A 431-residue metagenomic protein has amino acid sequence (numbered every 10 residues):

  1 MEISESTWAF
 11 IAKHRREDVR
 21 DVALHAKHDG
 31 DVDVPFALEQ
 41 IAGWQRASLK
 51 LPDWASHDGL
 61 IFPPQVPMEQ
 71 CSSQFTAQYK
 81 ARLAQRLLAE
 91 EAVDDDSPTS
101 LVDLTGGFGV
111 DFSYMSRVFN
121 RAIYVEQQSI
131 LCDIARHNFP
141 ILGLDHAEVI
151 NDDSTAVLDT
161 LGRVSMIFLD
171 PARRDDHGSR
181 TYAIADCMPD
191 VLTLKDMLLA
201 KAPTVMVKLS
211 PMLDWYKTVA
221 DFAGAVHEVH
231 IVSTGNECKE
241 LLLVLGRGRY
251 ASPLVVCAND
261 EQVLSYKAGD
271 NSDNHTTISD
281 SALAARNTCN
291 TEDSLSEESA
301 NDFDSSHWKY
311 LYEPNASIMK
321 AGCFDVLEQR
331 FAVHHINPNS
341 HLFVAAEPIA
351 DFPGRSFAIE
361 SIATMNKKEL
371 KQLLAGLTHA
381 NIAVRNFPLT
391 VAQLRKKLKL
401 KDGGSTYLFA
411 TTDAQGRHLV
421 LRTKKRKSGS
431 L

Functional and structural regions predicted by a protein language model:
M1-L431: SAM-dependent transferase fold signal centered on methyltransferase-like domains, encompassing both Class I
